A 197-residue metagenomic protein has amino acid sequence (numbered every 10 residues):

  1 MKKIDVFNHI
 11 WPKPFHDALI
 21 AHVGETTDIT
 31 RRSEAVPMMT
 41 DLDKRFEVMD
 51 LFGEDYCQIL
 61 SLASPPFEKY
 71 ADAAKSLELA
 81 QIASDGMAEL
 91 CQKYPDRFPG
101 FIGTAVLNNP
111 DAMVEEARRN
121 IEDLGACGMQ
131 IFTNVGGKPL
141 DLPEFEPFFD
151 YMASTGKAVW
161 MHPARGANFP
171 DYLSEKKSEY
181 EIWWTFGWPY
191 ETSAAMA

Functional and structural regions predicted by a protein language model:
M1-A197: Helix-coil boundary/capping segments in enzymes
